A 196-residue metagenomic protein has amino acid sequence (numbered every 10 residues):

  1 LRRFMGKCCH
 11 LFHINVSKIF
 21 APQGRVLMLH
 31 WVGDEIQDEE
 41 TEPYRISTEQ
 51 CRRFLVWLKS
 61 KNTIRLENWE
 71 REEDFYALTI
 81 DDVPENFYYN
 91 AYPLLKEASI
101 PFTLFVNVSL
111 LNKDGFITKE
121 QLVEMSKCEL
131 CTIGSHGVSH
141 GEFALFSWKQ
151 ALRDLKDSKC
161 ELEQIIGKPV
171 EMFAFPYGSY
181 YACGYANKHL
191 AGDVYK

Functional and structural regions predicted by a protein language model:
R2-Y76: N-terminal pre-catalytic segment of deacetylase/amide-hydrolase enzymes
L27, V32-G33, F75-Y76, K96-C183: Metal-dependent polysaccharide deacetylase catalytic core of the NodB/CE4 family, i.e., the active-site-bearing domain
I36-R45, S179-H189: Short, flexible/disordered intra-domain loops and linkers
C51, Y88, A151, L155: Aromatic/hydrophobic pocket-lining residues that form the small-molecule binding cavity in soluble enzyme cores
F75-P84: DG-centered beta-turn motif at the end of beta-strands
P84-E85, S139: Short active-site segment of divalent metal-dependent hydrolases/proteases that encodes the spacing between
N90-L94, Q121, A186-L190: A short acidic, amphipathic alpha-helical/loop segment
F105, G192-K196: Acidic, His- and aromatic-enriched active-site or binding-groove loops in soluble protein domains that engage sugars
